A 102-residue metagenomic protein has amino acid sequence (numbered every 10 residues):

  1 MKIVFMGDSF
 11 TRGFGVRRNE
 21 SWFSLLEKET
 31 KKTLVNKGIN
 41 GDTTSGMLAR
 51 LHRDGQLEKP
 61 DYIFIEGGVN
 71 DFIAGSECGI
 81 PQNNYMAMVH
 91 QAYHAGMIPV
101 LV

Functional and structural regions predicted by a protein language model:
M1-G46, R50-K59: Serine-esterase "nucleophile elbow" of acetyl-processing enzymes
E29, A49-V102: Alpha-helical cap/lid subdomain in secreted, periplasmic, or secretory-pathway luminal O-acyl-processing enzymes
